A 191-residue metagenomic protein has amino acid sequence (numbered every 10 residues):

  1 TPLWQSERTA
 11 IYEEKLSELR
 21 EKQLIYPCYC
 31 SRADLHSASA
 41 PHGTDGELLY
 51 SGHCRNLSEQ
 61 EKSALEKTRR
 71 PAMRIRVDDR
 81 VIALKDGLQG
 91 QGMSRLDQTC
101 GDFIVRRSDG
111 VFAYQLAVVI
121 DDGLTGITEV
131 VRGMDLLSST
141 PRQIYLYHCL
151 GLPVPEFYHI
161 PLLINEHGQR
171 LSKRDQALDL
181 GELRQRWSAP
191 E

Functional and structural regions predicted by a protein language model:
T1-S37, F157-H159: Conserved alpha/beta enzyme-core scaffolds, especially Rossmann-like or related mixed alpha/beta domains that build
A33-S172, D179-R184: Active-site cores that bind ATP or allylic diphosphates and position pyrophosphate for catalysis
S188-E191: Short, intrinsically disordered, charge-balanced linker/junction segments flanking boundaries in proteins
